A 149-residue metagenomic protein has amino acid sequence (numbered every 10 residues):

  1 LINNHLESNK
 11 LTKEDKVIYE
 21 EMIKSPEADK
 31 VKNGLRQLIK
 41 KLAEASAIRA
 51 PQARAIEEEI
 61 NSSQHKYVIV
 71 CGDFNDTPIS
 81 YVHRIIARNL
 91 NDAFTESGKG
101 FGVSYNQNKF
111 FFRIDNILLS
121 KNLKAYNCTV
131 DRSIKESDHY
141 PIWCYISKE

Functional and structural regions predicted by a protein language model:
L1-E7, K32-R36, L42: Active-site-proximal beta-strand elements of phosphoester/diester hydrolases
I2, S25-A28, E59-I60, R84: Charged, low-complexity, helix/coiled-coil-prone segments
N3-S25: Short, solvent-exposed beta-strand-terminating loops
T12, K24-A28, K32, N89 (+2 more regions): Serine/threonine-rich low-complexity intrinsically disordered regions
K13-E20, I39-A50: Charged, low-complexity, helix-prone segments enriched in Lys/Glu/Asp/Gln
V17-I39: Charged, glycine/proline-rich intrinsically disordered loops and linkers
Q37-K40, K99-F101: Short, local alpha-helical segments
A47-I69, F74-E149: Metal-dependent phosphoester-hydrolase catalytic domains
